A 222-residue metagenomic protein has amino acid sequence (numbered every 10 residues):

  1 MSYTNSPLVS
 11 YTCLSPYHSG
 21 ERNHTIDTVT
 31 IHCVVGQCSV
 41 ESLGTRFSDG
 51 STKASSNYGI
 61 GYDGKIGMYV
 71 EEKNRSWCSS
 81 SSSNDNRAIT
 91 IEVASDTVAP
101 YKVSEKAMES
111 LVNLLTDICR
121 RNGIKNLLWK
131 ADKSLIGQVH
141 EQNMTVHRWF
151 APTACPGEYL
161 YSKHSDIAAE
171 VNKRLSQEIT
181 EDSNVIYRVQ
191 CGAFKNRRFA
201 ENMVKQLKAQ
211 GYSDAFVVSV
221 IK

Functional and structural regions predicted by a protein language model:
M1-D85, C155, A193: N-terminal catalytic cores of peptidoglycan-degrading enzymes
S2-T12, H18-N23, T97-S183, V220-K222: Basic/polar, cationic surfaces and motifs that engage anionic cell-wall and phosphate/carboxylate ligands
H24, S51, N84, P100-M108 (+2 more regions): Solvent-exposed, acidic/flexible segments
T28, A88-T90, N143-T145: Structural preference for beta-strand elements that scaffold enzyme active sites
V34, A94-D96, Q190-F194: Short strand-loop junctions, especially beta-strand C-caps/beta-turns that link beta-sheets to coils or alpha-helices
N86-T97: Glycine-rich, often proline-containing surface loops adjacent to acidic residues and nearby aromatics that form
I179-K222: Solvent-exposed beta-strand motifs enriched in subsets of small alpha/beta binding domains, especially certain
